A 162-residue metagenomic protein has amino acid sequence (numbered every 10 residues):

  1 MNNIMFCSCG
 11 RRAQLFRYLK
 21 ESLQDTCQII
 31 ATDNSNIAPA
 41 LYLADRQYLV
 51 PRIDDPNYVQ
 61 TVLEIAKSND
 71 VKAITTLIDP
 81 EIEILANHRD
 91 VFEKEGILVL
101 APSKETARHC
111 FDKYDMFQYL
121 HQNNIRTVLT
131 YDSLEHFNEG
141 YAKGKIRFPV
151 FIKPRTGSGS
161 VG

Functional and structural regions predicted by a protein language model:
M1-L100: ATP-binding N-terminal substructure of ATP-dependent carboxylate-amine bond-forming enzymes
D79-P80, K104-R108: Short histidine/acidic/glycine/proline-rich micro-motifs that form metal- and phosphate-coordinating active-site loops
V99-P102, K153-R155: Short beta-strands and strand-loop turn motifs
A107-G162: Active-site nucleotide/adenylate-binding loops and adjacent lid/helix of ATP-dependent enzymes
